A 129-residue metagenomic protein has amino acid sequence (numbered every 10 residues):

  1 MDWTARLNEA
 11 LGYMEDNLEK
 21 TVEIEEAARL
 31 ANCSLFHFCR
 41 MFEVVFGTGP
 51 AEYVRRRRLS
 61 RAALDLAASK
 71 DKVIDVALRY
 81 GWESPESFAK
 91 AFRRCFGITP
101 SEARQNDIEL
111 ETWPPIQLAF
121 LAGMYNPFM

Functional and structural regions predicted by a protein language model:
M1-D2, L11-D16, A28-R29, H37 (+2 more regions): Recognition helices and adjacent regulatory flanks at domain boundaries
N8-E25, V44-Y80, D107-P127: Terminal helix-turn-helix DNA-binding modules in bacterial transcription factors
E23-N32, C39: Short secondary-structure junction/hinge motifs that connect adjacent elements
A31, Y80-G81: Core residues of bacterial helix-turn-helix
S34-L35, E83-S84: Short coil turns linking two alpha-helices in DNA-binding domains
F38, F42, S87-F88, F92: Short hydrophobic/aromatic patch on the recognition helix
K90-P115: Intrinsically disordered, low-complexity glycine/proline-rich and charged
